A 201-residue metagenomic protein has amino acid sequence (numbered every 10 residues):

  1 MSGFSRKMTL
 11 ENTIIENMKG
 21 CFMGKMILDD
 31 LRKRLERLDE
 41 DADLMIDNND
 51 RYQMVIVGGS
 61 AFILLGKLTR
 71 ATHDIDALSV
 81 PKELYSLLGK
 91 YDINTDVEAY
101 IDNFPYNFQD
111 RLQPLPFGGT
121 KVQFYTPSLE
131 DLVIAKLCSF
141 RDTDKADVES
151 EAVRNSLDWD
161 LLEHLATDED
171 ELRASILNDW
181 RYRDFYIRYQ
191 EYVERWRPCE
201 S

Functional and structural regions predicted by a protein language model:
L10-S201: Compositionally biased terminal segments of proteins
